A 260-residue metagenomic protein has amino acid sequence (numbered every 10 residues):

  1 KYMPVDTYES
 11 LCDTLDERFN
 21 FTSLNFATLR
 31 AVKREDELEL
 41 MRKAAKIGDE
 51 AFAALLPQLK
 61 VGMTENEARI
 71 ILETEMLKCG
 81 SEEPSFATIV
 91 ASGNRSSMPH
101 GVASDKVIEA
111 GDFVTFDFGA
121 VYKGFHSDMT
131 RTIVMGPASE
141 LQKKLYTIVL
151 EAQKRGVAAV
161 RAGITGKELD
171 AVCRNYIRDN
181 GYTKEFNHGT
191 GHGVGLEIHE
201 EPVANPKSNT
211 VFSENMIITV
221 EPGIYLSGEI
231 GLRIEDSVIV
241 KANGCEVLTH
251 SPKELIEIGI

Functional and structural regions predicted by a protein language model:
K1-I260: Active-site neighborhoods and metal-handling regions in enzymes and metal-associated proteins
